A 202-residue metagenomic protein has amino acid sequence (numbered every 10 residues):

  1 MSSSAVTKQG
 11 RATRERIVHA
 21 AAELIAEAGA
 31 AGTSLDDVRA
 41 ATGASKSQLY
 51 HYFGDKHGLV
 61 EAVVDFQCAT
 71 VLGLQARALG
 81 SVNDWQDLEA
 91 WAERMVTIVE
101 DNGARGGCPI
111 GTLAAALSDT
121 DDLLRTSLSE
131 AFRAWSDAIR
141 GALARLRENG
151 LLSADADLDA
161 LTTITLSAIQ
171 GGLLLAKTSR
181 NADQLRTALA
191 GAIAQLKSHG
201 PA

Functional and structural regions predicted by a protein language model:
M1-A12, G200-A202: N-terminal intrinsically disordered/low-complexity leader segments
R16, A20-G58, A62: Helix-turn-helix
A62, A76-G107, L158-T165: Hydrophobic alpha-helical connector segments
D65-V71: Short, basic, alpha-helical segments at the C-terminal edge of helix-turn-helix-like DNA-binding modules
L72, R77, E89, D122-E148 (+2 more regions): Amphipathic alpha-helical packing segments from all-alpha helical-bundle domains
D87, N102-T126: Amphipathic alpha-helical segments used for helix-helix packing
I98-D101, R145, T165-D183, Q195-A202: Amphipathic C-terminal alpha-helical segment
G111, A138, A156-L175, G191-Q195: Hydrophobic alpha-helical segments that form the core of small-molecule binding pockets and/or dimer interfaces
